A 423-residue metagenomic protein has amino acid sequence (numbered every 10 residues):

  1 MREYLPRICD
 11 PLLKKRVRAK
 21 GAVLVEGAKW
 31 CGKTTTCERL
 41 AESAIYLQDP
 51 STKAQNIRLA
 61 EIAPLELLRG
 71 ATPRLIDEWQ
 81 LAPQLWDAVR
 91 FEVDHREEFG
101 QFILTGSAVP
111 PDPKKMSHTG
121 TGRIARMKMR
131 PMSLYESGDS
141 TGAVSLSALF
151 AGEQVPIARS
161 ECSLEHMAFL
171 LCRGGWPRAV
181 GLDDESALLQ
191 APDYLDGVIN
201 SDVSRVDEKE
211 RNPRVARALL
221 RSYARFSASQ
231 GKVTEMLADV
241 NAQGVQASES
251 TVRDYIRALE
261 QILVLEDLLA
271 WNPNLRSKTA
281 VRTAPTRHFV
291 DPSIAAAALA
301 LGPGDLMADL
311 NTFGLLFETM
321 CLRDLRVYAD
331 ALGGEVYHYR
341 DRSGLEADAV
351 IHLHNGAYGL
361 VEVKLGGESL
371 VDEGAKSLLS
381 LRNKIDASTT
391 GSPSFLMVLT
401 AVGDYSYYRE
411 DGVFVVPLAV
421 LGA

Functional and structural regions predicted by a protein language model:
M1-K14: N-terminal pre-Walker A segment at the start of P-loop NTPase domains
V25: Hydrophobic anchor at the beta1->P-loop junction of P-loop NTPases
K33-T34: Conserved lysine of the Walker
I45-P73: Short glycine-rich substrate-engagement loop in P-loop NTPases that contacts/grips substrate
W86-P110, H118: Conserved catalytic/switch belt of AAA+ P-loop NTPases
K114-S229: Interdomain motor-coupling "hinge/lid" segment immediately C-terminal to the ATP-binding subdomain of NTP-driven enzymes
V180, D184-A357: Accessory nucleic acid-recognition modules appended to NTPase machines
A401-A423: Domain-level recognition of nuclease-like catalytic cores that cleave nucleotide substrates
